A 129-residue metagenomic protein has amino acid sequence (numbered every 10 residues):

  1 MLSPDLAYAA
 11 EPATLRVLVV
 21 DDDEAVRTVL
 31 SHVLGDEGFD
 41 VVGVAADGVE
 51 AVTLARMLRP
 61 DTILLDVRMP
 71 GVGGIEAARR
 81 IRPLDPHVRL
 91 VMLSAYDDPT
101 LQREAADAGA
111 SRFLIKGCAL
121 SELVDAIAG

Functional and structural regions predicted by a protein language model:
M1-R16, S121-G129: Non-catalytic signal-transmission and effector/linker regions of two-component phosphorelay proteins
E24-G43: Two-component/phosphorelay signaling modules centered on CheY-like receiver
V44-T62: Acidic, metal-coordinating helix/loop segments flanking the phosphotransfer/catalytic sites of two-component signaling
D47-E50, P70-E76: Acidic catalytic/metal-coordinating carboxylates
T53, I75-P86: Short amphipathic alpha-helix used as the core "switch/output" element in two-component signaling
I63, V67-R68: The short loop immediately C-terminal to the conserved phospho-acceptor aspartate in CheY-like receiver
E76, D97-L114, C118-D125: Alpha4 helix (beta4-alpha4-beta5 surface) of REC/receiver domains from two-component response regulators
